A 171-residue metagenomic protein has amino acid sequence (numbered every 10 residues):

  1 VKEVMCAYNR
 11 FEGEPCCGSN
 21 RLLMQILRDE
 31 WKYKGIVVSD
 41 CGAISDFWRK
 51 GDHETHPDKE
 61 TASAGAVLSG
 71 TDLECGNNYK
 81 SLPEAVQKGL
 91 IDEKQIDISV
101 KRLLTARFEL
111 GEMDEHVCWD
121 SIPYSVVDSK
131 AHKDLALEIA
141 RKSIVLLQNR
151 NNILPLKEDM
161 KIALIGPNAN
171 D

Functional and structural regions predicted by a protein language model:
V1-D171: Glycoside hydrolase catalytic-domain context in secreted enzymes
